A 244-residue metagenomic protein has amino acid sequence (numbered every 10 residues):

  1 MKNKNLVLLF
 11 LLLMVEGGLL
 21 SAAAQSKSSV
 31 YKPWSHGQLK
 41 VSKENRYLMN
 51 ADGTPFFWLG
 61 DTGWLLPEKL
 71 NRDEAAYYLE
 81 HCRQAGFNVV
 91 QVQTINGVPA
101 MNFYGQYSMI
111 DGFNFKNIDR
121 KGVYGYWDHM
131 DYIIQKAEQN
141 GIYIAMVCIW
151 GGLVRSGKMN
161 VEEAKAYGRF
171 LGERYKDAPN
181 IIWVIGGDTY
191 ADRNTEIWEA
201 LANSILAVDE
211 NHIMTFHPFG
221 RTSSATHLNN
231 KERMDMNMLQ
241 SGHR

Functional and structural regions predicted by a protein language model:
M1-S26: Bacterial Sec-dependent N-terminal signal peptides
K27-R244: Active-site mouth of glycoside hydrolases
